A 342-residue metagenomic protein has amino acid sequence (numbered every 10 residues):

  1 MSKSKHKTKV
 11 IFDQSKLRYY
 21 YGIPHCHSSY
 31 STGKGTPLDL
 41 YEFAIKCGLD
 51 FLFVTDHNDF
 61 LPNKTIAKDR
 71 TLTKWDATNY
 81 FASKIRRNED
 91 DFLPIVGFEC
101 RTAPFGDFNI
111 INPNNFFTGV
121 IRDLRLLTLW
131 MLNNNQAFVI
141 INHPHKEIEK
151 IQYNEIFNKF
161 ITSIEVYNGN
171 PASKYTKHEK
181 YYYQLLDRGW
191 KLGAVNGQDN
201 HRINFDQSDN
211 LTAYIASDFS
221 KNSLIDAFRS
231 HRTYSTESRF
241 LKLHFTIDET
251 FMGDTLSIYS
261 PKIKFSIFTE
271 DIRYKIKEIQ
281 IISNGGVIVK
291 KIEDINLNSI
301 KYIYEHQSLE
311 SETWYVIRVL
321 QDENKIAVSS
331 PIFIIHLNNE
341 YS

Functional and structural regions predicted by a protein language model:
M1-Y19, L40, G193, N200-S342: C-terminal functional module detector
H6-N142, E149-K159, V166-K180, R188 (+6 more regions): A metal-dependent hydrolase metal-coordination microenvironment
